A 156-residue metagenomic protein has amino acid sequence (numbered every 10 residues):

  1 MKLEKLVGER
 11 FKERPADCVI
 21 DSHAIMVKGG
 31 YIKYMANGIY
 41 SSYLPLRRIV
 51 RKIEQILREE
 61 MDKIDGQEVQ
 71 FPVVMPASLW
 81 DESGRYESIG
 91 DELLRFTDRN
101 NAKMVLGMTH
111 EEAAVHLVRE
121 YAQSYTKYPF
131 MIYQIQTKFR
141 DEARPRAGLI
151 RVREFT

Functional and structural regions predicted by a protein language model:
M1-T156: TRNA-recognition modules of translation machinery and tRNA-sensing kinases, especially anticodon-binding
